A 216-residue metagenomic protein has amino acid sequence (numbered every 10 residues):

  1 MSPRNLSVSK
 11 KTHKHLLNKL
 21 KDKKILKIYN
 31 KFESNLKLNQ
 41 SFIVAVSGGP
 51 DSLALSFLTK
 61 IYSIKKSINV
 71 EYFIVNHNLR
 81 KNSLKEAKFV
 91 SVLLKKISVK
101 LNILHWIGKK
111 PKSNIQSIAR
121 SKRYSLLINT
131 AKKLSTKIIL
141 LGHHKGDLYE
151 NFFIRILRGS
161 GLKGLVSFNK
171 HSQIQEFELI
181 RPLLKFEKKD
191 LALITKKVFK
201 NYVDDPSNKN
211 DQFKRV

Functional and structural regions predicted by a protein language model:
S2-V216: Core alpha/beta nucleotide-donor-binding catalytic domains of modification enzymes
